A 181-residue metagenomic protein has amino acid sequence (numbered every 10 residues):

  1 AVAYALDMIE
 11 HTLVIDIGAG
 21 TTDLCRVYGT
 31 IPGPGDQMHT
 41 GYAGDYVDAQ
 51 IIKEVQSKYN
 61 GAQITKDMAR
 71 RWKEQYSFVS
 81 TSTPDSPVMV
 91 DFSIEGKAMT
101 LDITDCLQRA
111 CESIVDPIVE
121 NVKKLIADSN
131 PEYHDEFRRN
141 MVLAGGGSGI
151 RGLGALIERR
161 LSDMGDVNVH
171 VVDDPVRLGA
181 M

Functional and structural regions predicted by a protein language model:
A1, I157-M181: Conserved phosphate-binding/catalytic loops in two-lobed NTP-binding clefts
A1-I15, M181: Conserved phosphate-binding catalytic cores of ATP/NTP-utilizing and phosphoryl-transfer enzymes
Y4, K124-P131, R159: Conserved helix-loop functional segments at active or binding sites
D7, V14-T22, V27-I31, A43-D45 (+1 more regions): A short acidic Gly-Thr/Ser loop motif
D16, I51, V122, L143: Residue-level signature of catalytic and energy-coupling elements of molecular machines, predominantly ATP/GTP-dependent
A19-V27, G152-M164: Acidic-glycine-rich active-site phosphate/pyrophosphate-binding loop
G29-V119, A127, Y133-H134, R139-N140: Phosphate-binding glycine-rich/basic clefts of nucleotide- and phosphate-handling proteins, predominantly
S77, T81, P131-R160, P175: Glycine-rich phosphate-binding loops at beta-strand->alpha-helix junctions
